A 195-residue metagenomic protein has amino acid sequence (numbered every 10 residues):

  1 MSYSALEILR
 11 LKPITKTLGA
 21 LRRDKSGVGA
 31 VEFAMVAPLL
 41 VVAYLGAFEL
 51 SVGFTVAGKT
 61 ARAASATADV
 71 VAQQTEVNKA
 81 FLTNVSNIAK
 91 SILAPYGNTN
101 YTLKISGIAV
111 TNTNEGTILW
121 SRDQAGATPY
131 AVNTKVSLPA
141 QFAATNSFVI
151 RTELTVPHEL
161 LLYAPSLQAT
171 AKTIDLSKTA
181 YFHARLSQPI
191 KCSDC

Functional and structural regions predicted by a protein language model:
S2-S91: Alpha-helical assembly-interface signal, strongest on the long, hydrophobic N-terminal helix that forms
S2-Y3, S65, V70-C195: Short, conserved structural patches
